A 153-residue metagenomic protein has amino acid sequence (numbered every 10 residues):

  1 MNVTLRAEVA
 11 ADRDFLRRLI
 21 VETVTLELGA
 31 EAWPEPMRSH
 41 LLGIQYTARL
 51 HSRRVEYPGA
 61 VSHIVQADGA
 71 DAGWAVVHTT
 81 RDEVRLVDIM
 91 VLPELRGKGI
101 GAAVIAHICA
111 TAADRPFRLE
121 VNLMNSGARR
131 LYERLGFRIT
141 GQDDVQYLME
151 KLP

Functional and structural regions predicted by a protein language model:
M1-D14, R18, P153: Conserved N-terminal entry element of GNAT/NAT acetyltransferase domains
T4-A7, I64, L148: Conserved beta-strand positions that form and line the central face of beta-propeller blades
A10, R17-P93, I105-H107, T111 (+1 more regions): Acetyl-CoA-dependent GNAT
E83, P116-R118: Structural preference for beta-strand elements that scaffold enzyme active sites
V91, G97-A110, R129-R134: Conserved acetyl-CoA-binding loop-helix of GNAT-fold acetyltransferases
R96, R118-R129, V145-L152: Conserved beta-strand-loop-alpha-helix junction that forms the acyl-donor binding cleft
